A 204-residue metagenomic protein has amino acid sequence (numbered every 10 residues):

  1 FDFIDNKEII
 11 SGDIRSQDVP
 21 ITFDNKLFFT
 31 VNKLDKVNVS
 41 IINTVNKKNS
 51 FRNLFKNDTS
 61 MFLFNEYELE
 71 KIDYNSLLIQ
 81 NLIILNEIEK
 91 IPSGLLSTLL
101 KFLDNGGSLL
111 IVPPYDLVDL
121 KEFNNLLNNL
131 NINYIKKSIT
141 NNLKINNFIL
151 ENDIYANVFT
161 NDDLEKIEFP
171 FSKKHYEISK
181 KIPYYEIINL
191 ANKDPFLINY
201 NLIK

Functional and structural regions predicted by a protein language model:
F1-N38: Extended acidic/polar, glycine-enriched regions that form or flank non-catalytic beta-rich accessory modules
G12-R15, V19-F23, S40-N43, N49-R52 (+1 more regions): A conserved amphipathic helix/loop scaffold that creates a polar/acidic microenvironment used either to coordinate
